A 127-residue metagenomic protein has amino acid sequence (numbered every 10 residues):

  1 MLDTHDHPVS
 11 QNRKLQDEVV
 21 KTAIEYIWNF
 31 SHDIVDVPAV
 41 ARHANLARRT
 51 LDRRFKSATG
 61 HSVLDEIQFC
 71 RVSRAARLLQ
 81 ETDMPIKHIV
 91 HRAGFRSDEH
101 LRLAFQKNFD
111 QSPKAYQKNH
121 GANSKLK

Functional and structural regions predicted by a protein language model:
L2-P8, N12, K21-V35, F55 (+4 more regions): Basic, amphipathic alpha-helical hairpins
S10-L15, R42-H43: A short glycine-/small-residue-rich loop at the edge of a beta-strand within enzyme catalytic domains
Q16, V20, Q68: Short, conserved glycine- and acidic-residue-centered signature motifs in active-site or ligand-binding loops
E25, I34, P38, S57-R96 (+1 more regions): Terminal helix-turn-helix DNA-binding modules in bacterial transcription factors
P38-L46, L51, F55, I89-R96 (+2 more regions): Append "Primarily bacterial transcriptional regulators
E99-K127: …primarily DNA-binding HTH/wHTH and HhH modules…
